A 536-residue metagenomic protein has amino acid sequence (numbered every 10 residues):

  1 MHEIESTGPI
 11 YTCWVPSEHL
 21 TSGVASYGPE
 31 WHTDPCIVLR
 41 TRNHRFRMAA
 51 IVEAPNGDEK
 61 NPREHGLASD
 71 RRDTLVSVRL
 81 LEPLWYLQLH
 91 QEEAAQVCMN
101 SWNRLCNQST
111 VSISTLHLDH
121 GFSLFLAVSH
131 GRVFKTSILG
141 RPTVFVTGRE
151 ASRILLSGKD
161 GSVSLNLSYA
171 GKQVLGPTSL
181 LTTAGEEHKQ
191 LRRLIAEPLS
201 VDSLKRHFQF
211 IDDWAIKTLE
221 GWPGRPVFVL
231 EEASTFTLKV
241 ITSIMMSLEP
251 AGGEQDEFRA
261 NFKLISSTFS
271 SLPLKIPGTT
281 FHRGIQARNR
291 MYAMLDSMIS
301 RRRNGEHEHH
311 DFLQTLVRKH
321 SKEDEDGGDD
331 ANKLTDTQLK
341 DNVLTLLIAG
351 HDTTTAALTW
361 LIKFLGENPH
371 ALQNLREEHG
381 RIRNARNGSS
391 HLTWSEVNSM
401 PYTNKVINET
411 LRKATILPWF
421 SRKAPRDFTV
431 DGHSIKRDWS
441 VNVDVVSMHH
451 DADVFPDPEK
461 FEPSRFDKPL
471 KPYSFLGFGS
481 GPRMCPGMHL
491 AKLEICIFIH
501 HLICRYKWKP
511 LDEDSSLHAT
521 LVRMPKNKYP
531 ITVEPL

Functional and structural regions predicted by a protein language model:
M1-R47: Intrinsically disordered, low-complexity basic segments at termini and long loops, enriched in Pro/Gly and/or Arg/Ser
H2-E3, G8, T12, Y27 (+9 more regions): Cytochrome P450 proximal C-terminal region
G28-W31, V38, A49-Q190, L204-K205 (+4 more regions): N-terminal membrane-proximal hinge/A-helix region immediately C-terminal to the signal-anchor transmembrane segment
V128-V133, A331-T337, L392-E409, F420-N442 (+2 more regions): Cytochrome P450 C-terminal beta-domain/meander region
S164-Y169, T183, K205-A356, N374 (+1 more regions): Cytochrome P450 heme-thiolate monooxygenase catalytic core
V201-K205, V227, W394-P401, C485-G487: Conserved, non-catalytic sequence blocks in retroelement Pol enzymes and Pol-derived host proteins
T354-A371, R376, H489-C504: Cytochrome P450 catalytic-core helices
V443-P469: Conserved cytochrome P450 K-helix/beta-meander segment immediately N-terminal to the heme-binding cysteine loop
